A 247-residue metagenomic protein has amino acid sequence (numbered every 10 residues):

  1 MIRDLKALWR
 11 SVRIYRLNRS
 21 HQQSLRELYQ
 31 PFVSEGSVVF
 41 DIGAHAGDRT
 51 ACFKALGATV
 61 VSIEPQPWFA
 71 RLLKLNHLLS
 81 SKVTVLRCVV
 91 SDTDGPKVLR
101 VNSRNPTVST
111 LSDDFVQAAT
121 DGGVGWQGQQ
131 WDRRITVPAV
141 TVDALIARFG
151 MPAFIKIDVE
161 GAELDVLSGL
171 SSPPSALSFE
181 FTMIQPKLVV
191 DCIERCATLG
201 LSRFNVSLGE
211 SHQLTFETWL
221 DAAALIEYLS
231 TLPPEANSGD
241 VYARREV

Functional and structural regions predicted by a protein language model:
M1-V247: Phosphate/nucleotide-binding beta-alpha loop and adjacent structural elements of enzyme active sites
